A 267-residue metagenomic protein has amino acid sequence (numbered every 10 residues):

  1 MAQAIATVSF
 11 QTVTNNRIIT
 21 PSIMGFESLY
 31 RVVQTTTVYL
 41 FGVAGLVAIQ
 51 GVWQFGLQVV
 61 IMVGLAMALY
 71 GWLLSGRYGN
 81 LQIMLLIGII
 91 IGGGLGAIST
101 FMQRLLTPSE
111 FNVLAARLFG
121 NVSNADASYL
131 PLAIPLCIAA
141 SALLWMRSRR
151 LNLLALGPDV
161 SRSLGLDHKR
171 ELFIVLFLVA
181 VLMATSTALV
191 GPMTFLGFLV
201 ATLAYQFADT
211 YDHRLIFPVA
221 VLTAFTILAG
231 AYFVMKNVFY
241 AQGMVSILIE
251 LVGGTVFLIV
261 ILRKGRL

Functional and structural regions predicted by a protein language model:
M1-L267: Alpha-helical transmembrane segments in inner-membrane proteins
